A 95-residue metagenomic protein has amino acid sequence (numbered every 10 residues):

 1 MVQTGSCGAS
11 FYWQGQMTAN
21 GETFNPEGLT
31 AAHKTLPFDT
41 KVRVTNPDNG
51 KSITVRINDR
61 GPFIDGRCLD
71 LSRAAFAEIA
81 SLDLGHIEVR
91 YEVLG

Functional and structural regions predicted by a protein language model:
M1-G95: Secreted/periplasmic proteins
